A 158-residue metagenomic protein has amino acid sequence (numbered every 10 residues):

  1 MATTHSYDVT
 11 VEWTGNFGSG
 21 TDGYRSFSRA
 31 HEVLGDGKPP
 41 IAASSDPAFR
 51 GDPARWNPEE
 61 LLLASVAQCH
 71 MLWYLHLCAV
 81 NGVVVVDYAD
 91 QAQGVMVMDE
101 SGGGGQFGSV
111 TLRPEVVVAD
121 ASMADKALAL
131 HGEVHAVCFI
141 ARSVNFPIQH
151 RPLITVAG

Functional and structural regions predicted by a protein language model:
M1-A64, L72-G158: Extended beta-strand/beta-hairpin segments
